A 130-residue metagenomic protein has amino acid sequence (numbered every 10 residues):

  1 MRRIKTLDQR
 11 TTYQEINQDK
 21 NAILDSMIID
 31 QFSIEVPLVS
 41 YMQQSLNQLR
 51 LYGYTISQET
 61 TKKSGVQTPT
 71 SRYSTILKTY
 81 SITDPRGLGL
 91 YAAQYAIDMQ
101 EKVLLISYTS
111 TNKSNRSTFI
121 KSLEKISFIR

Functional and structural regions predicted by a protein language model:
M1, Q100-R130: Surface-exposed amphipathic alpha-helical segments
I4-L104: Conserved polar/disulfide-associated segments of primarily extracytoplasmic proteins
